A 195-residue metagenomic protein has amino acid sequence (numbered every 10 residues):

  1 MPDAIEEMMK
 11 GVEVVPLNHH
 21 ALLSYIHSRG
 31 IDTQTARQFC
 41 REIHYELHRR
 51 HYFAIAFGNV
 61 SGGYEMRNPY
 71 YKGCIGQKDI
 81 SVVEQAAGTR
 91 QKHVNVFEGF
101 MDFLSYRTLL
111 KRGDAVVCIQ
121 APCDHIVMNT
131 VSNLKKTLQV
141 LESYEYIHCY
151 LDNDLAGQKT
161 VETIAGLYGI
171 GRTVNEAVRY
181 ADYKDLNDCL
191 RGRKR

Functional and structural regions predicted by a protein language model:
M1-F53: TOPRIM metal-binding catalytic domain and adjacent DNA-binding surface shared by DnaG-type primases
S24, L104, G166: Surface-exposed charge patches
G30, F97, L151-D152: Conserved residues at beta->alpha junctions
Y45-V140: Phosphate-handling DNA/RNA-contact segment within nucleic-acid enzymes
K92, T108-R195: TOPRIM fold recognition
